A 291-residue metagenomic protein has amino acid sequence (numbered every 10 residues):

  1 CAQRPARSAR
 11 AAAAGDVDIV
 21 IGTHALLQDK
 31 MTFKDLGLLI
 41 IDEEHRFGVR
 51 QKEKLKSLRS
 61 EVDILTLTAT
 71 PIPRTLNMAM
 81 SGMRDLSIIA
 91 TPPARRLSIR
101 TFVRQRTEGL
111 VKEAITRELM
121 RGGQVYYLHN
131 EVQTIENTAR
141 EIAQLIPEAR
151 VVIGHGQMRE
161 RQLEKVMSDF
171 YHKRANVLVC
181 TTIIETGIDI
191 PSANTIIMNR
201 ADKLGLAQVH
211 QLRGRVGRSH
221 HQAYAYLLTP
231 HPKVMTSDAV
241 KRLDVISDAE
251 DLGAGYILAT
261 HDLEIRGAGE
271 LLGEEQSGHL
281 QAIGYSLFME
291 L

Functional and structural regions predicted by a protein language model:
C1-V20, H24-A25, F102, A143 (+1 more regions): Conserved nucleic-acid-binding Ia/Ib motif block in the N-terminal RecA-like helicase ATPase lobe
C1-V20, K30-L36, E160-V177: Conserved motor-coupling elements within RecA-like helicase/translocase cores
P5, Q28-K34, E44-R59, L163 (+2 more regions): Conserved ATPase-coupling elements of RecA-like P-loop NTPase cores
A11, H24, L55-L58, A79 (+5 more regions): Amphipathic alpha-helical segments that mediate coupling or scaffolding at interfaces
V17, H24-L26, E43-H45, I183-I184 (+1 more regions): Conserved Walker B
I19-G22, I40, D63-A69, M78-A79 (+3 more regions): Structural recognition of the conserved hydrophobic beta-strand(s) that form the central parallel beta-sheet of P-loop
F33-L38, E44-Q124: Post-DEXD/H (motif II) to motif III coupling segment of the RecA-like Helicase ATP-binding lobe
E108-Y126, N130, T134-N137, E141 (+1 more regions): C-terminal helicase module of SF1/SF2 nucleic-acid helicases/translocases
